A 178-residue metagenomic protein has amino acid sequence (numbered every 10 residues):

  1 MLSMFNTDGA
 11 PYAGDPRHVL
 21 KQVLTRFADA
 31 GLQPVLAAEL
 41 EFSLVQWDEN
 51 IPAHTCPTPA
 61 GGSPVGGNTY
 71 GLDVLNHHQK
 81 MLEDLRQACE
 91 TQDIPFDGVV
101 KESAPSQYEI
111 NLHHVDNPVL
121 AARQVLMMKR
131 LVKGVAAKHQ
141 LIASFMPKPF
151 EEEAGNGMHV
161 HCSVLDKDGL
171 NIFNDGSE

Functional and structural regions predicted by a protein language model:
M1-E178: Glycine-rich, acidic/polar active-site loops that bind/position phosphate-bearing ligands
